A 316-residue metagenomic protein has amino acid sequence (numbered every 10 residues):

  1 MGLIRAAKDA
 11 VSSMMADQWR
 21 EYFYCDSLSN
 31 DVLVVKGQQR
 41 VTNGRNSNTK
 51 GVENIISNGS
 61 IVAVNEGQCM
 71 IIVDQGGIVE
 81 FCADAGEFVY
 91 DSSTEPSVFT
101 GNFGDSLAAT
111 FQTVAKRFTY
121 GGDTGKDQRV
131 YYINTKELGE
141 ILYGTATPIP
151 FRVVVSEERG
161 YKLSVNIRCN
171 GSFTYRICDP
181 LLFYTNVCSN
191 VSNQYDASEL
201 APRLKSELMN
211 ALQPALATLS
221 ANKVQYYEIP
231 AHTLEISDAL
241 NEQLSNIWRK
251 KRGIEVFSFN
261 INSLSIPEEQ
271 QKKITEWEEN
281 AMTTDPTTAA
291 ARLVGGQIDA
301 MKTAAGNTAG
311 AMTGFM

Functional and structural regions predicted by a protein language model:
M1-S265: N-terminal hydrophobic membrane-entry segments
P267-M316: Assembly-interface segments of oligomeric complexes
